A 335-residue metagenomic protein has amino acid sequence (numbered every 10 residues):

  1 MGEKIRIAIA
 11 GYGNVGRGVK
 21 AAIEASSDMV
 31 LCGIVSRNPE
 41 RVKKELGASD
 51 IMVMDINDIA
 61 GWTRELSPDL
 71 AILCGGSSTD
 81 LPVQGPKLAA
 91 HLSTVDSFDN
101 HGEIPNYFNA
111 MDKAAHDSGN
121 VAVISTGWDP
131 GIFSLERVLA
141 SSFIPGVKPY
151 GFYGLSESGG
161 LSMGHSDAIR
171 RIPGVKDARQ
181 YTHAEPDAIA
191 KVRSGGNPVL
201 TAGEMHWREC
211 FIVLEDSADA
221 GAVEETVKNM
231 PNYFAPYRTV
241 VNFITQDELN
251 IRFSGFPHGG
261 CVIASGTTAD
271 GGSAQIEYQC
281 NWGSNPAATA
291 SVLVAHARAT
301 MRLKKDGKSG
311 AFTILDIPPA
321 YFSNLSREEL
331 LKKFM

Functional and structural regions predicted by a protein language model:
R6, R17-G18, A25-L31, S36-R41 (+3 more regions): C-terminal substrate-binding/catalytic lobe of Rossmann-fold NAD(P)-dependent oxidoreductases
I7-I9, L73: Hydrophobic Val/Ile/Leu positions in short beta-strands of Rossmann-like dinucleotide-binding domains
Y12: Glycine-rich Rossmann-fold phosphate-binding loop(s) that bind the pyrophosphate of adenine dinucleotide cofactors
I59-C74, S78-S97: Rossmann-fold NAD(P) dinucleotide-binding segment
F98-A122: Rossmann-fold NAD(P)-binding glycine/threonine-rich loop
H116-I144, V292-L293: Short alpha-helices
I132-P149, D167-Y181, A299: Oxidoreductase and adenylate-handling cofactor-binding alpha/beta cores
D270, A274-M335: NAD(P)-dependent Rossmann-like dehydrogenase/reductase catalytic/cofactor-binding core
